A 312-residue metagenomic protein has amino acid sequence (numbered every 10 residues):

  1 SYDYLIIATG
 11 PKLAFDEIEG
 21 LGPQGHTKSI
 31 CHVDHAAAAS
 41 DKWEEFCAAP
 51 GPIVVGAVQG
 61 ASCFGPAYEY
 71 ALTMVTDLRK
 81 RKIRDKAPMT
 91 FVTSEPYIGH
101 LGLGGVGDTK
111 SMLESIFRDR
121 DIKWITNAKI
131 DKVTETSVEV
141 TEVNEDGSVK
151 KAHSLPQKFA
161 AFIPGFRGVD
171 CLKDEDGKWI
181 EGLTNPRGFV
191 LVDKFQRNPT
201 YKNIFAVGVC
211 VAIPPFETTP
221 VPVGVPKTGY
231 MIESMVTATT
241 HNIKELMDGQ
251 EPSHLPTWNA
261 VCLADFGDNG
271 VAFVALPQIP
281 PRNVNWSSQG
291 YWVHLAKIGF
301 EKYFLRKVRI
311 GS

Functional and structural regions predicted by a protein language model:
S1, V75-V192, Q250-E251: A Rossmann-like FAD-binding core segment of flavoenzymes
S1-E69, T73, D77-K82, K150 (+1 more regions): FAD-binding core/adjacent interface of flavoenzyme oxidoreductases
L13-A14, G22-A49, P156-S234: FAD-site-proximal beta/loop scaffold in flavoenzymes
F15, S62, I98, D170 (+2 more regions): Flexible, glycine-rich phosphate/dinucleotide-binding loops and adjacent beta-alpha linkers at cofactor/substrate
C47-D119, K123-I125, P226-E245, G249-D265: Rossmann-like dinucleotide-binding core of oxidoreductases
Y68, G102-G104, T218-T219, A275-P277: Short aromatic-enriched loop/helix-cap "lid" or pocket-rim segments at secondary-structure transitions that line
A238-S312: C-terminal, flexible cofactor-proximal segment of oxidoreductases
